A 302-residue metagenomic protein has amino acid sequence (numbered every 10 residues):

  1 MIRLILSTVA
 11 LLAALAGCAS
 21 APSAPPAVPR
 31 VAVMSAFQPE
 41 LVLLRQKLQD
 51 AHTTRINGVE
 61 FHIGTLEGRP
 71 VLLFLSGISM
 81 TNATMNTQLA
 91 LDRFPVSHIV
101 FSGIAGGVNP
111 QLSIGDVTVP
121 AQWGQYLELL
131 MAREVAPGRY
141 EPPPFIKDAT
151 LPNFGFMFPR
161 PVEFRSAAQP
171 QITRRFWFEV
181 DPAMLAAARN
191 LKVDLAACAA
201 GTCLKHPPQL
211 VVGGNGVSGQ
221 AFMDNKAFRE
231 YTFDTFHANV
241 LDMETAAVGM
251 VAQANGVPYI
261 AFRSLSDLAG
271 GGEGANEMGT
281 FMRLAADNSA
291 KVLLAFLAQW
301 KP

Functional and structural regions predicted by a protein language model:
M1-T8: Bacterial N-terminal signal peptides that target proteins for export
L11-L12: Residue-level signal for mature regions of secreted extracellular proteins and peptides
P22-V28: Short acidic/polar N-terminal linker immediately downstream of export determinants
V28-V31, R55-P302: Glycine-rich phosphate- or other oxyanion-binding loops that anchor nucleotides, phosphorylated ligands
A32-Q38, L44: Mature N-terminal segment immediately following signal peptide/propeptide cleavage in secreted/periplasmic
K47-A51: Short Gly/aromatic-enriched secondary-structure transition segments
